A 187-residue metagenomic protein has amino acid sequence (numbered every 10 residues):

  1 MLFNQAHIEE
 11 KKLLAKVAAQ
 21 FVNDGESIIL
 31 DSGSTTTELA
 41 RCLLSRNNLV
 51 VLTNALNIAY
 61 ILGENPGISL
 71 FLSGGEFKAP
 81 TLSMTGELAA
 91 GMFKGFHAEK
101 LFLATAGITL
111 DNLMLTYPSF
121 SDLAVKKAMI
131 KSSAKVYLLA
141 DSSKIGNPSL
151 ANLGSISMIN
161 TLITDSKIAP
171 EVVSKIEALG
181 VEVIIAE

Functional and structural regions predicted by a protein language model:
M1-S32, A40-R46, L52, L56 (+1 more regions): HTH-adjacent hinge/linker in prokaryotic transcriptional regulators
I8-K12, T37-R46, E76-S83, D122-K127: Short charge-dense sequence patches
G33-S34, A106: Active-site metal-binding loops of divalent metal-dependent hydrolases
V50-N54, L162-D165: Short, hydrophobic beta-strand segments that form beta-sheet elements in well-ordered domains
A59-E187: Conserved phosphate- and dinucleotide-binding cores of soluble alpha/beta proteins, encompassing both enzyme active
